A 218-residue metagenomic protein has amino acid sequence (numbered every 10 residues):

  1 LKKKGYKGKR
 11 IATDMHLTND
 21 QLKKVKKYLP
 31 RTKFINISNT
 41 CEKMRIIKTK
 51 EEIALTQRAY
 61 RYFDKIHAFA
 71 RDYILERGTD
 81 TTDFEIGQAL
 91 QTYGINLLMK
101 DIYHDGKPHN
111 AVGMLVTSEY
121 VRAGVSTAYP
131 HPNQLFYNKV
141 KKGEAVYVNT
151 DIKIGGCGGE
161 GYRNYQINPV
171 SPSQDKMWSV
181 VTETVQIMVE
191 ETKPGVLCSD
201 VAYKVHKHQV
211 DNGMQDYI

Functional and structural regions predicted by a protein language model:
L1-I218: Active-site neighborhoods and metal-handling regions in enzymes and metal-associated proteins
